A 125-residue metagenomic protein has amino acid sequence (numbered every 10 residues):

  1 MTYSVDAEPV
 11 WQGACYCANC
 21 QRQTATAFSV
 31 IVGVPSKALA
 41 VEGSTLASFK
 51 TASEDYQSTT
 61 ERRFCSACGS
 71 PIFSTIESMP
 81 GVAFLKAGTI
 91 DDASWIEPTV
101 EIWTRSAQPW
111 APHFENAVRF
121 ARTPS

Functional and structural regions predicted by a protein language model:
M1-S125: A short Gly-Trp-Pro
